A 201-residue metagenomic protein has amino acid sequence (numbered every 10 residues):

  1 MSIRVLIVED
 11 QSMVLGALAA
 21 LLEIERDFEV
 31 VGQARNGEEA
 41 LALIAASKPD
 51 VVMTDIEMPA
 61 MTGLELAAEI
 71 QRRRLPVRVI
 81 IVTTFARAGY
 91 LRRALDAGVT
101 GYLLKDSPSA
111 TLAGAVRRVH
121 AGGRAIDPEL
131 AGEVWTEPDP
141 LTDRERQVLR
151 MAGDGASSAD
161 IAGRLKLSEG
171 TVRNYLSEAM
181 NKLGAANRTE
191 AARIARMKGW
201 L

Functional and structural regions predicted by a protein language model:
S2-V14, L18-L22: Conserved acidic segment of CheY-like receiver
D27-R35, L43, A185: Short hydrophobic/Thr-rich beta-strand motif most characteristic of the beta2 strand and flanking loop of CheY-like
N36-E39, T62-E65: Acidic catalytic/metal-coordinating carboxylates
S47-M53: Active-site beta3 strand of CheY-like receiver
D55, T83: Active-site residues of response regulator receiver
M58: Receiver (REC) domain active-site loop signature in two-component systems and cognate sites in sensor histidine kinases
G89-Q147, W200: Short, flexible helix-to-coil linker/hinge segments that flank and couple to helix-turn-helix
S157-E190: Recognition helix of helix-turn-helix DNA-binding domains
